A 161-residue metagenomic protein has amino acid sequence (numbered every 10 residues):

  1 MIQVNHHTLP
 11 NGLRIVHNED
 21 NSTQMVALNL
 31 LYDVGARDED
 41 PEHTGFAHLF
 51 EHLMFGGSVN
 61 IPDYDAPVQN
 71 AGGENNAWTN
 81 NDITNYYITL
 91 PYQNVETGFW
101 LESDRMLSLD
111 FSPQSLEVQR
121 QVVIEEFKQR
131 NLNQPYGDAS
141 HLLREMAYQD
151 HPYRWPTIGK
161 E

Functional and structural regions predicted by a protein language model:
M1-Q24: N- or domain-start disorder-to-order transition segments that initiate the globular core
D20, N29-L31, K128, E145: His/Glu-based metal-binding/catalytic segments typifying zinc-dependent metallopeptidases
A27-T89, Y148, R154-I158: M16/MPP (pitrilysin/insulinase) zinc-metallopeptidase core fold and M16-derived inactive scaffolds
E42, F46, N60, Y64 (+4 more regions): Stable alpha-helical elements in mature extracytoplasmic
L53, G57-S58, G98, R130-E161: Scaffold signal of the M16-like zinc-metallopeptidase fold and its non-catalytic homologs
G57, T89-V122: M16/insulysin-pitrilysin zinc metalloprotease superfamily fold
T79-Y87, Q114-E125, H141: Short, glycine/charge-rich beta-strand/loop segments that flank catalytic centers and engage negatively charged groups
